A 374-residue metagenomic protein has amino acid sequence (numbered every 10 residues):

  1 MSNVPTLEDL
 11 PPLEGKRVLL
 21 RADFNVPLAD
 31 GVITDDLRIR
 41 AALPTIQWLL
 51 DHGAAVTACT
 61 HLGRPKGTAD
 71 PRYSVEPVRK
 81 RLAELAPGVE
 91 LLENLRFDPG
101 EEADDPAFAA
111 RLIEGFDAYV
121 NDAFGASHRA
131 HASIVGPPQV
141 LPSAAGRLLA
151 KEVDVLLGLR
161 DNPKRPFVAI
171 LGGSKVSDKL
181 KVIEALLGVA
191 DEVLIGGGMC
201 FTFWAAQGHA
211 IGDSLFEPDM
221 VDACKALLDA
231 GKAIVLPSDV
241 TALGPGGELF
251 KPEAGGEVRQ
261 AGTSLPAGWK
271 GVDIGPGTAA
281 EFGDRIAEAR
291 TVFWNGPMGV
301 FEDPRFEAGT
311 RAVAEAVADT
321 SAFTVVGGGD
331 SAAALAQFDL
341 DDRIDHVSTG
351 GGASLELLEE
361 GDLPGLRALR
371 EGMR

Functional and structural regions predicted by a protein language model:
M1-R374: Active-site loop-to-helix "anion-binding N-cap" substructures in soluble metabolic enzymes
